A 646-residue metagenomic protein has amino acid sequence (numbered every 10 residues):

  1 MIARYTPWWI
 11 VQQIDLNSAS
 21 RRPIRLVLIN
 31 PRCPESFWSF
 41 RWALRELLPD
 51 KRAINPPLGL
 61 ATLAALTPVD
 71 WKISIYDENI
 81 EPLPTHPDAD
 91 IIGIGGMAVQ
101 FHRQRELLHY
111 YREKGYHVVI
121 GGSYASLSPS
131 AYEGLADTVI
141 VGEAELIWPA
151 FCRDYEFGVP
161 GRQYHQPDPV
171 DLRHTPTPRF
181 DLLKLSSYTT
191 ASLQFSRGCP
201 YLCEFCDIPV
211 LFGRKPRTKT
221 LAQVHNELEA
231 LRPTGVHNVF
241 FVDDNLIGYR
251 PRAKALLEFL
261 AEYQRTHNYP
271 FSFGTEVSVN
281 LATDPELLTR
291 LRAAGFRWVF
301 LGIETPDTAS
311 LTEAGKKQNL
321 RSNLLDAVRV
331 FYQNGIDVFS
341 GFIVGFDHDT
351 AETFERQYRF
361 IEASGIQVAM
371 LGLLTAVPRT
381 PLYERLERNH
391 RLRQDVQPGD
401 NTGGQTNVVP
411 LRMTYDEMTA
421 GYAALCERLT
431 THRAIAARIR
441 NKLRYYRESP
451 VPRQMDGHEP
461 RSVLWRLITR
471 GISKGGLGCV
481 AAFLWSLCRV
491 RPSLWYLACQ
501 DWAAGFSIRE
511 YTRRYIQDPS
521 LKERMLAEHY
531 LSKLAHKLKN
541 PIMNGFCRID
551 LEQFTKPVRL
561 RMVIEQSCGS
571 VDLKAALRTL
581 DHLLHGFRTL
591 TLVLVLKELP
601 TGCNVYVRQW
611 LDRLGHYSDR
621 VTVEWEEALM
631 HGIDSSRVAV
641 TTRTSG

Functional and structural regions predicted by a protein language model:
M1-L28, E35-F37, P49, K72-I75 (+6 more regions): Radical SAM enzyme core and accessory elements
R4-N238: Acidic, low-complexity intrinsically disordered segments
C33-W42, S128-A131, Y201, R250-P251 (+4 more regions): Flexible glycine/acidic-rich beta-alpha junction loops that bind and position SAM and/or redox cofactors in anaerobic
D90, H237-V239, R297, Q367 (+1 more regions): Short acidic/polar active-site loop segments enriched in Thr and Asp
Y111-H117, Y269-F271, F296, I336 (+2 more regions): A short helix->loop->beta-strand "cap" motif at the edges of active sites that frequently abuts
V119-Y124, F241-L246, V595: Glycine-rich beta-strand-to-loop/alpha-helix junction loops that act as flexible
A131-A150, R290-W298, R356-L371, Q609-L629 (+2 more regions): Structural recognition of alpha->loop->beta junctions
P176-F339, V344-R359, E387: Radical SAM [4Fe-4S] cluster-binding motif and immediate context
